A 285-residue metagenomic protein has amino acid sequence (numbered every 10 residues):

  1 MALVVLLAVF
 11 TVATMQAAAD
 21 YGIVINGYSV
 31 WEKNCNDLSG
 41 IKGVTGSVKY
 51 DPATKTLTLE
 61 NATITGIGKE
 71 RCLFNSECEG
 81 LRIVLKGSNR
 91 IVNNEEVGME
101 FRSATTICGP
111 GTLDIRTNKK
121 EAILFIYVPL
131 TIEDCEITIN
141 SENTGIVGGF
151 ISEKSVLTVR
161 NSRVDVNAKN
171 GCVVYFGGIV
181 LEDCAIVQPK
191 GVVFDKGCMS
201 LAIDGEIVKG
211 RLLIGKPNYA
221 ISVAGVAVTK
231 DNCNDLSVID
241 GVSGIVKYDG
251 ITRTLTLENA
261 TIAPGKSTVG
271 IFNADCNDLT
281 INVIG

Functional and structural regions predicted by a protein language model:
M1-A19: Sec-dependent, cleavable N-terminal signal peptides
Q16-G285: A composition-driven surface/loop motif
